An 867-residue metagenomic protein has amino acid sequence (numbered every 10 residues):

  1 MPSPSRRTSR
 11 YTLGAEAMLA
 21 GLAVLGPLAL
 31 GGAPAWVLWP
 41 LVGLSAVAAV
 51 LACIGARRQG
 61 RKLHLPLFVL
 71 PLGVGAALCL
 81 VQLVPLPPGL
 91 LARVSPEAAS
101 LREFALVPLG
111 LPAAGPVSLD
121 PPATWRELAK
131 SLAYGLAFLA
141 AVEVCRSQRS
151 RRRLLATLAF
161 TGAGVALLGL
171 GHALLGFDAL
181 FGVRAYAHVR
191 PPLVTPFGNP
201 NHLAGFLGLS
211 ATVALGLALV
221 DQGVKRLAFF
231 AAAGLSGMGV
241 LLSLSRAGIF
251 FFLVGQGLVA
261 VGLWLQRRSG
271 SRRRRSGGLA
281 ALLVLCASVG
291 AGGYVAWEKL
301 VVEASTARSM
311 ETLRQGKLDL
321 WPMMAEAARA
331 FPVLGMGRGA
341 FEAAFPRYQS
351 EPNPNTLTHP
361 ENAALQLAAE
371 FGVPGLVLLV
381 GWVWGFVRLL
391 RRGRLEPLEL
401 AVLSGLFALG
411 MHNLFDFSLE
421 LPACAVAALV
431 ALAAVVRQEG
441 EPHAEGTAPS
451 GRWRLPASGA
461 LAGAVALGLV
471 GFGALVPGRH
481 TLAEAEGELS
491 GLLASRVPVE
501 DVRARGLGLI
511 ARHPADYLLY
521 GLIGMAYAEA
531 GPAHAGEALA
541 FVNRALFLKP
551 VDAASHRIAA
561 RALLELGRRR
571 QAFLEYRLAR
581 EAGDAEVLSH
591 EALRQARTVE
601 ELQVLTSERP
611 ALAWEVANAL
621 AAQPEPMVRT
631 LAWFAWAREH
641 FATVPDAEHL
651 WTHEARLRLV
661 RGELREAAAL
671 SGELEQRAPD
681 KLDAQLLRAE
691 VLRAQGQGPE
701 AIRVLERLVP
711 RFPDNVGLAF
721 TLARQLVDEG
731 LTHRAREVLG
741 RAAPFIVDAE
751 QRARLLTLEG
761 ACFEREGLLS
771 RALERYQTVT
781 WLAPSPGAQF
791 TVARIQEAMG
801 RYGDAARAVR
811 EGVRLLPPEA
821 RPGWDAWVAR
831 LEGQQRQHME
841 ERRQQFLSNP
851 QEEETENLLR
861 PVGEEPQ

Functional and structural regions predicted by a protein language model:
P2-S9, L13, A17-L30, W39-C53 (+6 more regions): Alpha-helical transmembrane segments of multi-pass inner-membrane proteins
Q82, A141, N199, L318-L357 (+2 more regions): TM-adjacent membrane-interface loops and short helices in multi-pass inner/ER membrane proteins
P192-L193, F252-Q256, R275-S276, G290-R329 (+2 more regions): Flexible juxtamembrane loops connecting transmembrane helices in multi-pass membrane enzymes that build or modify
S276-V295, P449-P477: Internal/C-terminal transmembrane anchor helices
P514-A515, P550, G583-D584, S607 (+6 more regions): Short coil turns that delineate tetratricopeptide repeat
L519, S555, L588, L612 (+6 more regions): TPR alpha-solenoid repeat register
